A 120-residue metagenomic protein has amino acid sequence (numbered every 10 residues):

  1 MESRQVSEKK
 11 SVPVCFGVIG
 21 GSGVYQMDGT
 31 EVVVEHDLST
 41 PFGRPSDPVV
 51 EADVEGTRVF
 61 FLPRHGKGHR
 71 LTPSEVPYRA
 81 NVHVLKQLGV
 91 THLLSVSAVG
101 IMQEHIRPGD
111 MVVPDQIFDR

Functional and structural regions predicted by a protein language model:
E2-R120: Metabolite-binding pocket within alpha/beta catalytic cores that recognizes anionic/polar moieties
